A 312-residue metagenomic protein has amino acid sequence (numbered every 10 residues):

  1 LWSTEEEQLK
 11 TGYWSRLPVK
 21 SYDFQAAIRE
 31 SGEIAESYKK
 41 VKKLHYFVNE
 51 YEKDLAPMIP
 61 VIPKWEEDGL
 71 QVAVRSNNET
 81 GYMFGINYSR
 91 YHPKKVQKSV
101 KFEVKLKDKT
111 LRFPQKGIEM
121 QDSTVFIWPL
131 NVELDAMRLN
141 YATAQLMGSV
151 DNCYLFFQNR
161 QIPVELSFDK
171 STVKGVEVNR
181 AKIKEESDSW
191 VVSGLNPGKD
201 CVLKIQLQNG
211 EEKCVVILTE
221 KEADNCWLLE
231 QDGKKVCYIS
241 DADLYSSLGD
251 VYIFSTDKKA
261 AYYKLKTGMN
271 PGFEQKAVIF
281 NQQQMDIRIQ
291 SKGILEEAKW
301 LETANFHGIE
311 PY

Functional and structural regions predicted by a protein language model:
L1-D286, Q290-W300, A304-Y312: Carbohydrate-binding surfaces of carbohydrate-active enzymes
